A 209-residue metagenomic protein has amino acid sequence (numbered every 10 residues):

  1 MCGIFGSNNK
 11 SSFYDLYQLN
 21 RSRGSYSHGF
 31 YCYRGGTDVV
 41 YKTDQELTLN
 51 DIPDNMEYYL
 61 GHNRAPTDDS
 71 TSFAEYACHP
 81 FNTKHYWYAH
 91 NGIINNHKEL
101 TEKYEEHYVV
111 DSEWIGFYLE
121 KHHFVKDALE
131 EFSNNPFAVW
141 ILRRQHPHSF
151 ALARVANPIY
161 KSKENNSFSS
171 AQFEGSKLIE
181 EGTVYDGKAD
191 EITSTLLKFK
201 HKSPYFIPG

Functional and structural regions predicted by a protein language model:
M1-G209: Conserved short alpha-helical segments that host acidic/polar catalytic motifs at enzyme active sites
